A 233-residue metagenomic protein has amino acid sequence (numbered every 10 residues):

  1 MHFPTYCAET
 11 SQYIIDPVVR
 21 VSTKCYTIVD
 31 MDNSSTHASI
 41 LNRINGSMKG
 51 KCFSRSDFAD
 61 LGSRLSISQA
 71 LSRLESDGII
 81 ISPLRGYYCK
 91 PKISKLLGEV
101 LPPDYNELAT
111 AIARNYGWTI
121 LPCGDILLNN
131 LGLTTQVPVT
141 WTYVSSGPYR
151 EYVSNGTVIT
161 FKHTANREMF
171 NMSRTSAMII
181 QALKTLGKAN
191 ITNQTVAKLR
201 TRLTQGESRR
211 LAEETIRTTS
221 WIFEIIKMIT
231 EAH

Functional and structural regions predicted by a protein language model:
Q12-N42: Short alpha-helical segments that sit at the start of domains
S22, A111-I112, T119, C123-D125 (+1 more regions): Positively charged, aromatic-accented nucleic-acid-binding surfaces
D32-A111: Short beta-edge/loop segments at beta->alpha junctions of small alpha/beta modules that act as binding/recognition
P83-G86, W118-S154: Short gly/ser-rich loop at a beta-strand->alpha-helix junction or flexible surface loop bordering the NTP-binding
Y152-H163: A short, charged helix-loop
T164-H233: Hydrophobic alpha-helical interaction segments
